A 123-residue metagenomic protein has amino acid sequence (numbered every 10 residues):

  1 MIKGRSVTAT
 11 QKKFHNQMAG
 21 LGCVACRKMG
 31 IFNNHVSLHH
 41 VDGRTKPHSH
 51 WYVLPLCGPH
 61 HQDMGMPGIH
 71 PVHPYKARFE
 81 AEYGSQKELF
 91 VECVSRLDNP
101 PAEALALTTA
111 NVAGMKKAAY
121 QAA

Functional and structural regions predicted by a protein language model:
M1-F14, E103-A123: Arg/Lys-rich, low-complexity, intrinsically disordered N-terminal tails that contact nucleic acids
T8-S37: Short cysteine-rich loop/turn motifs with clustered Cys
M18, H40, C57: Divalent metal-coordination and catalytic microenvironments
R27-K28, G58-H61: Cys/His-coordinated zinc-binding microdomains
G30, D42, D63: Catalytic metal-binding/acid-base residues of hydrolase active sites
V36, H40-T45: Helix-loop segments that flank and shape redox-cofactor active sites
T45-Y52, Q62-A119: Polybasic, low-complexity binding patches
